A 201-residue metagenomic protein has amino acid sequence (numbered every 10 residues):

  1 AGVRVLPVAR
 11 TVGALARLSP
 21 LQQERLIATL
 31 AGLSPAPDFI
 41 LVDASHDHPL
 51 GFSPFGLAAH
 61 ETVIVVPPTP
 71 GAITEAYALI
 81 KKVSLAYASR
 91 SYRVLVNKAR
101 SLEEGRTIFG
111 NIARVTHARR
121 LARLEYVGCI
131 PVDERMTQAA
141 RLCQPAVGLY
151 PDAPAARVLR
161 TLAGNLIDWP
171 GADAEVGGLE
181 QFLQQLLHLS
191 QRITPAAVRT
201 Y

Functional and structural regions predicted by a protein language model:
A1-P35, R135-P145: P-loop/Walker-type NTP enzyme "switch/lid" segment
L6-V8, L41-D43, I64-P67, V94-K98: Conserved beta-strand segments of the P-loop GTPase G domain that flank and frequently precede/overlap
I27-F39, H46-G71, I80: Inter-motif core of Ras-like GTPase G domains
P67-P68, Y92-R106, G128-M136, P151: G-domain G4 guanine-recognition motif of GTPases
I73-Y92: Conserved C-terminal guanine-recognition region of P-loop GTPase G domains, centered on the G4
Y87-A88, T116-R123: Short helix-capping segments at alpha-helix termini
R120-Y150, L159-T161: Beta-strand-loop-alpha "switch" segments that mediate conformational coupling across diverse proteins
P145-Y201: NTP-binding/hydrolysis catalytic cores, primarily Walker-type P-loop NTPases
